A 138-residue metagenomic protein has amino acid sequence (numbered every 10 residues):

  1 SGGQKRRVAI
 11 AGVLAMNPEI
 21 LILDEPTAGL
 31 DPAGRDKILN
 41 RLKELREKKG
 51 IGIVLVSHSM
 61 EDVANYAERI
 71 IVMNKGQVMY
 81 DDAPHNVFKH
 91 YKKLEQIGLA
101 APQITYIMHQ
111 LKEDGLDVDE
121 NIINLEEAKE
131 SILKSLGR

Functional and structural regions predicted by a protein language model:
N17: Conserved catalytic motifs of ABC-family nucleotide-binding domains
L21-D24: Catalytic Walker B motif of ABC-type/P-loop ATPase nucleotide-binding domains
P32-G34: Helix N-cap at the start of a conserved alpha-helix in ABC-type nucleotide-binding domains
S57-H58: H-loop/switch region of ABC-family ATPase nucleotide-binding domains
V63-N65: A short, surface-exposed alpha-helical micro-motif characterized by mixed small hydrophobic and charged/polar residues
K75-G76: Conserved ABC ATPase "signature" C-loop
D81-D82: ABC ATPase "signature
